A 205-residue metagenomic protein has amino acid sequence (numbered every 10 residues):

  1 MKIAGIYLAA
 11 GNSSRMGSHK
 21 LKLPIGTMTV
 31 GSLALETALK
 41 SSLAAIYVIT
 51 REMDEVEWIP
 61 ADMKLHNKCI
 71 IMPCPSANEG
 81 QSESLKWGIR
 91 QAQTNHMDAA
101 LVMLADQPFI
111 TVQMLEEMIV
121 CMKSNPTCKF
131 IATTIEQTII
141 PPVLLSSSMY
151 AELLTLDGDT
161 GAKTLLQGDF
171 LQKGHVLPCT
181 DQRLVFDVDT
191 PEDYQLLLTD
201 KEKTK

Functional and structural regions predicted by a protein language model:
M1, D157-K205: Conserved alpha/beta core of the MobA/IspD/sugar-nucleotide pyrophosphorylase nucleotidyltransferase superfamily
M1-T50, E55: N-terminal glycine-rich phosphate-binding loop and ensuing alpha1 helix
I3, K68-I70, G174: Short, conserved active-site loop motifs that form the nucleotide-linked donor/cofactor pocket
G17-K20, I25-T29, P75-E83, F109 (+3 more regions): Residues at secondary-structure transition points
I25, M72-C74, T133, L177-C179 (+1 more regions): Hydrophobic residues at beta-strand termini and immediately following loops that shape nucleotide-binding pockets
L33-D98: Conserved N-terminal catalytic core of the sugar/cofactor nucleotidyltransferase
N78-M149: Conserved beta-loop-beta/alpha segment of the NTase-like Rossmann-fold superfamily that binds/positions NTPs
I139, V143-D169: Short, glycine-/small-residue-rich phosphate/pyrophosphate-handling segment
